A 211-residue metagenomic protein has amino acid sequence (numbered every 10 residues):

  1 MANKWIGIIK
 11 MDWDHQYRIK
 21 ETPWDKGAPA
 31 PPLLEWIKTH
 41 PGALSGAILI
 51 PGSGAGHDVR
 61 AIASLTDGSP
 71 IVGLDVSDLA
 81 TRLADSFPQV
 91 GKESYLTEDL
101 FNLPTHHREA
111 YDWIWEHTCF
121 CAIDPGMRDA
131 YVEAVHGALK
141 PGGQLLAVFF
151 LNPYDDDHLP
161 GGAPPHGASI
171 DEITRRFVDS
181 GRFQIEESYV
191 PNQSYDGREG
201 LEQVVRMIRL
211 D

Functional and structural regions predicted by a protein language model:
A2-I50, G54-H107, I123-D211: Class I (Rossmann-like) S-adenosyl-L-methionine-dependent methyltransferase catalytic domain, capturing the SAM-binding
W115: A conserved beta-strand element that flanks and buttresses the S-adenosyl-L-methionine
T118, A122: Short catalytic micro-motifs in class I SAM-dependent methyltransferases
